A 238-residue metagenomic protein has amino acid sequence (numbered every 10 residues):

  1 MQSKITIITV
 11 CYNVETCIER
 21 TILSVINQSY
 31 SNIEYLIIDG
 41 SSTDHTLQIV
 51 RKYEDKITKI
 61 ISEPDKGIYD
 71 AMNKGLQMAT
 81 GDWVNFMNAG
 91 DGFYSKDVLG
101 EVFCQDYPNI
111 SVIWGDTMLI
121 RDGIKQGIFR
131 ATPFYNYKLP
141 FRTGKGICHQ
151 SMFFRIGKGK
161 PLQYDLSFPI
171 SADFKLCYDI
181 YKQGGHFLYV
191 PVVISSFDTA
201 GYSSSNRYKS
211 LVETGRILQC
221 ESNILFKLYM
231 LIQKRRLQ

Functional and structural regions predicted by a protein language model:
M1-N27: N-proximal low-complexity "stem/linker" segments adjacent to membrane-targeting elements
T16-E19, D44-K52: Acidic helix N-cap motif at the loop->helix transition within catalytic regions of sugar-transfer enzymes
S31, D39-Q48, N88: A conserved acidic beta->alpha catalytic loop
G40, M87-A89, W114, S171: Active-site acidic Asp-centered loop
I61-A79: Glycine-rich, basic loop-to-helix element that forms the pyrophosphate-binding segment of sugar-nucleotide handling
V84: Short aromatic/hydrophobic "clamp" motif used to bind/position activated sugar donors
K96-G127: Conserved donor NDP-sugar-binding/catalytic core segment of glycosyltransferases
F129-E213, I217: Conserved nucleotide-sugar donor-binding catalytic segment
